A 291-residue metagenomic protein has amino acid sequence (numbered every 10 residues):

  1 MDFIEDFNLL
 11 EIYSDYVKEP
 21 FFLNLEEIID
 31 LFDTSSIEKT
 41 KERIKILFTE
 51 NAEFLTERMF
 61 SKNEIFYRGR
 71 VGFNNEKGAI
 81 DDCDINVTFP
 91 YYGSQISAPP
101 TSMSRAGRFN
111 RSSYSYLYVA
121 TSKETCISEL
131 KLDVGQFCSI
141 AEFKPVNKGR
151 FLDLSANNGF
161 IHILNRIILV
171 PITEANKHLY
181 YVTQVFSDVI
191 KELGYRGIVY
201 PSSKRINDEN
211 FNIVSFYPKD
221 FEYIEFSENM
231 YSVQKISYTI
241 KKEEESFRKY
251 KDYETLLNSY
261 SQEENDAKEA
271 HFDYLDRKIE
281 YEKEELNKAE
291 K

Functional and structural regions predicted by a protein language model:
M1-S113, L132-K291: Active-site and NAD+-binding cores of ADP-ribose-processing enzymes
Y114-V119: A short, exposed loop/beta-hairpin motif centered on an aromatic-Gly-Thr core
A120-E124, Y180: Conserved structured core elements
K123-V134: Short active-site loop/helix that positions an aromatic residue
